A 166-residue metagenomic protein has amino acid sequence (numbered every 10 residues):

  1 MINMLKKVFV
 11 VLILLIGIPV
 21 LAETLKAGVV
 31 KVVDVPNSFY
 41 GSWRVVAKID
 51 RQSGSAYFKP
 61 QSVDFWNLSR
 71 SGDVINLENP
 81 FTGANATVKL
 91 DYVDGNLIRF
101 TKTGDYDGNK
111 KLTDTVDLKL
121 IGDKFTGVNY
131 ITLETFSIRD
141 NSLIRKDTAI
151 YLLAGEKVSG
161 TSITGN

Functional and structural regions predicted by a protein language model:
I2-K59, S137-N166: Amphipathic/hydrophobic helical signal segments and adjacent flexible N-terminal regions that mediate secretion
L5, W66-S69, F81, V116 (+3 more regions): Intrinsic disorder/low-complexity detector
E23, R70-G72, F125, I131-E134 (+1 more regions): Intrinsically disordered/low-complexity terminal segments and short unstructured peptides
R44-D114, T161: Central antiparallel beta-sheet cores of small beta-barrel/beta-sandwich binding domains
W66, F125, L153: A broad, low-specificity signal marking well-ordered, structured residues that form hydrophobic/aromatic
G95-R139: Acidic, glycine-rich flexible loop segments
